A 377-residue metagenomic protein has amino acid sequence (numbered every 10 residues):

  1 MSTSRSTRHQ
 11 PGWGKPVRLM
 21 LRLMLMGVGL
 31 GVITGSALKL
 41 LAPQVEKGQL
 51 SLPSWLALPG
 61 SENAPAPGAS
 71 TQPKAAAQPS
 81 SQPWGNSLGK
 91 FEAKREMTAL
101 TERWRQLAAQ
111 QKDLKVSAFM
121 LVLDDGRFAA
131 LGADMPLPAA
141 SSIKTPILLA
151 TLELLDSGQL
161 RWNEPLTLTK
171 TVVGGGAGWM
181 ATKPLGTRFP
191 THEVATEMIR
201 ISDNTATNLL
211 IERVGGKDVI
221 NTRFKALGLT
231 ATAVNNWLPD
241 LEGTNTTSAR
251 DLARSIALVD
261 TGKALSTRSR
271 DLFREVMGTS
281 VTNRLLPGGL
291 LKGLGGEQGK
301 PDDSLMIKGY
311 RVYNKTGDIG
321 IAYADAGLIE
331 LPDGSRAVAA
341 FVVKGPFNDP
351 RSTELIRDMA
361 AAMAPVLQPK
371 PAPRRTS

Functional and structural regions predicted by a protein language model:
S2-L114, L185, H192-A195, L209-S377: Penicillin-recognizing serine hydrolase domain
A76-G89, V122-G132, G178, I201-D203 (+1 more regions): Acidic/histidine-rich, surface-exposed loop or edge segments in extracytoplasmic proteins
E102-W104, G132-P136, A150, A324: N-terminal post-signal-peptidase region of extra-cytosolic proteins
A109-P136: Short, conserved catalytic-motif segment at the N-terminal edge
G126, L137-L168, A339: Active-site SXXK
S142-T145, R200-T207, T246-A253: Short alpha-helical patches at coil-to-helix transitions and adjacent helical residues in well-structured domains
L155-E197, T205, L210: Active-site-proximal loop and beta-strand segments within enzyme catalytic domains
